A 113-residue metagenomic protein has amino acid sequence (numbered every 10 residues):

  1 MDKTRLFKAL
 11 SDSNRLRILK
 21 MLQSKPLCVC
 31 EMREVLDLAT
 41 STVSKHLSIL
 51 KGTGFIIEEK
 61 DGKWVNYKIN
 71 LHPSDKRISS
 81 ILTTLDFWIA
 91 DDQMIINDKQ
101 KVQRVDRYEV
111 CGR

Functional and structural regions predicted by a protein language model:
M1-L10, F55, I81, E109-V110: N-terminal leader segment of winged-helix/HTH proteins
D2-T42, S48, W64-S74: N-terminal helix-turn-helix DNA-binding core of bacterial DNA-binding proteins
P26, K51, D106-E109: Short amphipathic alpha-helical segments enriched in hydrophobics
L47, K63-V65, I78-T84: Short, structured secondary-structure boundary patches
G52-D61, K68-I69: Beta-hairpin "wing" of winged helix-turn-helix
S74-R113: Amphipathic alpha-helical dimerization/coiled-coil segments that flank or bridge DNA-binding/regulatory modules
